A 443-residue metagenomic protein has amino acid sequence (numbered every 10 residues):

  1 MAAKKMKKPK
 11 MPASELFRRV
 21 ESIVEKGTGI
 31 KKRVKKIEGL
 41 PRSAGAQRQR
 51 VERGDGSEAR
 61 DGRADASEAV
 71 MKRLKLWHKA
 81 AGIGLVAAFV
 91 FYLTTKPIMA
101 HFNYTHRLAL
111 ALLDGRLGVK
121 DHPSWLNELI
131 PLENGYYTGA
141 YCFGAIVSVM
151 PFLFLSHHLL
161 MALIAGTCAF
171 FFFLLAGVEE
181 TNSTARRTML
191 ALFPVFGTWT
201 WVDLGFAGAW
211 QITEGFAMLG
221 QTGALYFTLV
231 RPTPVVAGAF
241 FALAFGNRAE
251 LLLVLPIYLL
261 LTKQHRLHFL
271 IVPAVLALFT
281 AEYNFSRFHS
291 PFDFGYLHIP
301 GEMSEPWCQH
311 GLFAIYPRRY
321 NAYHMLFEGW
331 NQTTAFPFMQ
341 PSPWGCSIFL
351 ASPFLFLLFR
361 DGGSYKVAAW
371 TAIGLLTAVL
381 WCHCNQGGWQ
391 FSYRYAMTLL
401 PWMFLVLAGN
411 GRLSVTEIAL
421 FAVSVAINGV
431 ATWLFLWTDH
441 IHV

Functional and structural regions predicted by a protein language model:
M1: Extracellular glycan-modifying ectodomains
K4, K10-R50, D55, R60-A100 (+2 more regions): Start-transfer (signal-anchor) and selected internal transmembrane alpha helices of multi-pass inner/ER membrane
S67-V443: Membrane-proximal envelope and lipid/glycan-remodeling enzymes
